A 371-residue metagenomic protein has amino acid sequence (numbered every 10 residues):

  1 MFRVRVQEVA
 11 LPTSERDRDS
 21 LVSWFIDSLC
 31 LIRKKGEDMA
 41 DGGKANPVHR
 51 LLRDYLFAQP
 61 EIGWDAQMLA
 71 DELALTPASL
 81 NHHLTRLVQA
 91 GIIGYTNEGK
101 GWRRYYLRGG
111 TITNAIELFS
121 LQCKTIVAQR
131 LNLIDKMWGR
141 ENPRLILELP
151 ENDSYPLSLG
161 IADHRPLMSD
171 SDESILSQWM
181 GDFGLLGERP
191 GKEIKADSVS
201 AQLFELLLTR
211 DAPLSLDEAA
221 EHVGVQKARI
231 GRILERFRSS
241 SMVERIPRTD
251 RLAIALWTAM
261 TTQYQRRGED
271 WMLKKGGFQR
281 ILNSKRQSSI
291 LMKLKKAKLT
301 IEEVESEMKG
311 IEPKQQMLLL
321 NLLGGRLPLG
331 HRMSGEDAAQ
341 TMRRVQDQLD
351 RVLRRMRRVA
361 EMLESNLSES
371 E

Functional and structural regions predicted by a protein language model:
V9-L52, P156, G160-L203: Short alpha-helical segments that sit at the start of domains
L56-I62, H83-R86, L207-A212, I233-R236: Short helix-capping/hinge SLiMs at alpha-helix to coil transitions
P60-E72, R210-H222: Short acidic, hydrophobic short linear motifs in intrinsically disordered regions
A74-Q89, G224-S239, R245: Short amphipathic alpha-helical interaction segments
I92-Y95, A115: Polybasic, proline/glycine-rich intrinsically disordered low-complexity segments
N97-Y105, G110, P247-A259, L322-L329: Short, Lys/Arg-rich nucleic-acid/phosphate-binding segment
I112-L157, E269-E371: Amphipathic alpha-helical dimerization/coiled-coil segments that flank or bridge DNA-binding/regulatory modules
K227-I290: Internal, charge-rich low-complexity segments
